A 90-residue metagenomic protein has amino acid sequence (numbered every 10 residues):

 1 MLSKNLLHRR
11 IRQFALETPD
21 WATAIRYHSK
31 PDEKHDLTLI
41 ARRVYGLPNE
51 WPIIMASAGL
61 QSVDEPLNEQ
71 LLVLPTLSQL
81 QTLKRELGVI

Functional and structural regions predicted by a protein language model:
M1-I90: Cell-surface/extracellular proteins and modules involved in cell-wall/glycan interaction or trafficking/anchoring
